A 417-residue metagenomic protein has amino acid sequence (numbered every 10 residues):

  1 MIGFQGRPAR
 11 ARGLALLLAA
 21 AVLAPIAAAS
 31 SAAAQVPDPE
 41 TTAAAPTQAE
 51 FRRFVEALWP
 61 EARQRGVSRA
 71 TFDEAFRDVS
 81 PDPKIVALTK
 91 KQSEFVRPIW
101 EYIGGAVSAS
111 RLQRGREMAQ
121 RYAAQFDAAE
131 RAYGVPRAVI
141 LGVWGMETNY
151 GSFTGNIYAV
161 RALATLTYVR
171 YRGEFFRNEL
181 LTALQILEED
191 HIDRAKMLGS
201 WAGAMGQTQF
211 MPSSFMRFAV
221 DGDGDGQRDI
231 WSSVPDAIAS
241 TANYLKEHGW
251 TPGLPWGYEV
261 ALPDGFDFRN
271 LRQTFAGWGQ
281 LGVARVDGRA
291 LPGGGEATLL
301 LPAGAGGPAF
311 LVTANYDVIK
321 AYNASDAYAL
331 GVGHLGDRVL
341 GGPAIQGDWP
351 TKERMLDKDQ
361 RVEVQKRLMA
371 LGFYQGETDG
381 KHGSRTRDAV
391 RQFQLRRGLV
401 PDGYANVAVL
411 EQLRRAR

Functional and structural regions predicted by a protein language model:
I2-L17: Bacterial N-terminal signal peptides that target proteins for export
A15-A27: Bacterial N-terminal signal peptides
I26-D38: Signal peptide processing junction and immediate N-terminal pro/mature segment of secreted/exported proteins
D38-A43, E56-L58, E101-R111, T313: Acidic/histidine-rich, surface-exposed loop or edge segments in extracytoplasmic proteins
P46-R77, P81: Mature N-terminal segment immediately following signal peptide/propeptide cleavage in secreted/periplasmic
F54-L58, Q125, A162, V364 (+1 more regions): A general alpha-helix detector
V67-G294, P308-F310, V318-K358, G380 (+1 more regions): Catalytic glycan-binding domains that act on GlcNAc-containing polysaccharides
L356-R361, M369-L413: Short acidic, glycine/serine/threonine-rich helix-capping segments at coil-helix boundaries
